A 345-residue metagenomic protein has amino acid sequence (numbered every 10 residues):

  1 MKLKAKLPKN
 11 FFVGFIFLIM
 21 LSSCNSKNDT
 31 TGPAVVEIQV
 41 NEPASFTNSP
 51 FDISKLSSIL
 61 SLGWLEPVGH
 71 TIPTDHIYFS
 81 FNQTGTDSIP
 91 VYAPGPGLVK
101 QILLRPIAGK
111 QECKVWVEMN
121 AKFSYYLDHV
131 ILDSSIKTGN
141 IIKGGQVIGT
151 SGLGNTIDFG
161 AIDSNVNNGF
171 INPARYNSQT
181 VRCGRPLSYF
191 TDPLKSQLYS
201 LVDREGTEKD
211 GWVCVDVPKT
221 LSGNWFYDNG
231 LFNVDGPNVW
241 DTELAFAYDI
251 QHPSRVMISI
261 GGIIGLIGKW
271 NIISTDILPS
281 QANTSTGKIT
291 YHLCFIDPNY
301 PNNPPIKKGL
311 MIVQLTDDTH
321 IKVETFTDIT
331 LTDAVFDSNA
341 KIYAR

Functional and structural regions predicted by a protein language model:
K2-F12: Bacterial N-terminal signal peptides that target proteins for export
L21-S23: C-terminal motif of bacterial Sec signal peptides marking the signal peptidase cleavage site
N25-K27: Bacterial signal peptide processing site
D29-C113, K143-G144, T180-N302, T319-K322: Surface-exposed, glycine-biased beta-strand/turn segments
A93-S135, T156-F159: Zn2+-dependent peptidoglycan hydrolase active-site motif and core
G97, G139-N155: Active-site-proximal beta-strands of protease catalytic cores
T156-R175: Short, compositionally biased
E324-R345: Edge beta-strand at a domain terminus
